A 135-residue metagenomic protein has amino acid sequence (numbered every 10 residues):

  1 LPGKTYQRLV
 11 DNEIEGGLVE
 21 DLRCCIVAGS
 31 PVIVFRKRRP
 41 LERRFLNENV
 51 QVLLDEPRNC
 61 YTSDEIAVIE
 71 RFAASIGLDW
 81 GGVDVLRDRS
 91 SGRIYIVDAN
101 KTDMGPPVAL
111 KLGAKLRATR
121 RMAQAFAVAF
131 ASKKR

Functional and structural regions predicted by a protein language model:
L1-A73: Phosphate-binding site of ATP-dependent enzymes
K4, L78-G81: PAS/PAS-like sensory domains
A74-L78, R87-R135: C-terminal active-site "lid" helix and adjoining low-complexity regulatory extension at the edge of ATP-using catalytic
V83-V85: Hydrophobic residue at the +6 position relative to the catalytic HRD Asp in the kinase catalytic loop
